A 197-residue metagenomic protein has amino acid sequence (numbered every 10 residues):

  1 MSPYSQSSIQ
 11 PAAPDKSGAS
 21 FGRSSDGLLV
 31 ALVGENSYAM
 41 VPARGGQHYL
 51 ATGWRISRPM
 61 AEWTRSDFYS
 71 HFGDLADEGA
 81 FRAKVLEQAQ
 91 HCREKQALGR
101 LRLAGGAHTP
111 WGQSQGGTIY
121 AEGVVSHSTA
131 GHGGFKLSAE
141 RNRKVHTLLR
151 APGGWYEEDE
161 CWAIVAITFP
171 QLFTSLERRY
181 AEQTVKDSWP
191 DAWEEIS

Functional and structural regions predicted by a protein language model:
M1-S25, G99-Q115: Short, basic/low-complexity N-terminal boundary segments at the transition from targeting/disordered tails
Q6-E87: N-terminal accessory interaction module
G18-F21, V124, G153: Short glycine-aromatic motifs
V41-G46, G123-G131: Short, surface-exposed loop and linker segments with low hydrophobicity and enrichment for Pro/Ser/Thr
S66-E87, W155-S197: Short, compact, well-ordered microdomains
D74-Y120: Surface-exposed beta-loop interaction hotspot
Y120, R143-V145, P152, E160-A166: Catalytic phosphate/metal-binding cores of nucleic-acid and nucleotide-processing enzymes, i.e., regions that mediate
V125-R150: A short, structured beta-strand/loop element
